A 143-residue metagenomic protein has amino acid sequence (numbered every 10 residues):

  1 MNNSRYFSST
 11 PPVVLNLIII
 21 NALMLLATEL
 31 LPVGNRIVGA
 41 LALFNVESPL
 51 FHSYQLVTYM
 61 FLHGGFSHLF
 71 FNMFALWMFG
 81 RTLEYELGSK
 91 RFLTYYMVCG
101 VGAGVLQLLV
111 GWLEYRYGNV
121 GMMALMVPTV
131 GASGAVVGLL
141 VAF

Functional and structural regions predicted by a protein language model:
M1-S8: Short, Lys/Arg-rich, polar N-terminal cytosolic tail immediately upstream of the first transmembrane signal-anchor
S9-V130: N-terminal TM1-TM2 helical hairpin plus the immediately adjacent luminal interfacial "cap"
L125-F143: Membrane-interface micro-motifs in multi-pass membrane enzymes
